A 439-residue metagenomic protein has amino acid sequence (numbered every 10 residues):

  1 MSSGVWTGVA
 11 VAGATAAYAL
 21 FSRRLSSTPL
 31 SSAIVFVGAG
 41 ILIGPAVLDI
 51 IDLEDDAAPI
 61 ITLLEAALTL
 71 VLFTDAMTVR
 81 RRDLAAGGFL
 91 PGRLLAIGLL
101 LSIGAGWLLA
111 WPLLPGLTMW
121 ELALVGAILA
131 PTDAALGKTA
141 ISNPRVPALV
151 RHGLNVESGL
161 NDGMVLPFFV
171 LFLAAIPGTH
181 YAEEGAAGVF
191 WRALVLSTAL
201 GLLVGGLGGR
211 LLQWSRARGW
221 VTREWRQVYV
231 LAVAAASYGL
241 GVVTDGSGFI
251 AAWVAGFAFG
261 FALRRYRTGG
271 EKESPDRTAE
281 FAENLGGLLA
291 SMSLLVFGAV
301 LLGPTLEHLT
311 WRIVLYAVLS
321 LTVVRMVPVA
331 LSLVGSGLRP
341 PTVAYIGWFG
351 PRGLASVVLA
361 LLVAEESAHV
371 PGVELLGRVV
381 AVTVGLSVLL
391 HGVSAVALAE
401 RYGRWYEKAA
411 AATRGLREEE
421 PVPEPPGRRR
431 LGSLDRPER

Functional and structural regions predicted by a protein language model:
M1-R439: Transmembrane helical cores of multi-pass secondary ion antiporters/exchangers
